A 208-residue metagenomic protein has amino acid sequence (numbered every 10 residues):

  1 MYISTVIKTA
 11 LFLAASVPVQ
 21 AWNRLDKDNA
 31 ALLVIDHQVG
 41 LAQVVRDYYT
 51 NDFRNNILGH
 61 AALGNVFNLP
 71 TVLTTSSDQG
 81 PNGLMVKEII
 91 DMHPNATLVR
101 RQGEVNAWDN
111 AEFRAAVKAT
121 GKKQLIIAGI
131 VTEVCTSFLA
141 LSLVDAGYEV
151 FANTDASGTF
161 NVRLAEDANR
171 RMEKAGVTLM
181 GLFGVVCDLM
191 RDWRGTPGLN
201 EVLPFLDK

Functional and structural regions predicted by a protein language model:
M1-V19: Fungal secretory targeting signals
T9, P18-N23, K27, G40: Extreme N-terminal leader/targeting regions
A21-R24, D28, Q79-K208: Active-site-adjacent betaalpha module
D28-A30, V45-V72: A short alpha/beta connector and helix-capping loop motif
A31-H37: N-terminal nucleotide-binding beta1-loop-alpha1 segment
H37, L73-S77, T154: A cross-domain feature marking catalytic cores of carbohydrate-active enzymes and several ubiquitous metabolic/repair
Q38-V44: Short acidic, Gly/Ser-rich segments with clustered Asp/Glu that frequently serve as metal-coordination loops in enzyme
L63-N82, I89: Early exported N-terminus immediately downstream of N-terminal targeting peptides
